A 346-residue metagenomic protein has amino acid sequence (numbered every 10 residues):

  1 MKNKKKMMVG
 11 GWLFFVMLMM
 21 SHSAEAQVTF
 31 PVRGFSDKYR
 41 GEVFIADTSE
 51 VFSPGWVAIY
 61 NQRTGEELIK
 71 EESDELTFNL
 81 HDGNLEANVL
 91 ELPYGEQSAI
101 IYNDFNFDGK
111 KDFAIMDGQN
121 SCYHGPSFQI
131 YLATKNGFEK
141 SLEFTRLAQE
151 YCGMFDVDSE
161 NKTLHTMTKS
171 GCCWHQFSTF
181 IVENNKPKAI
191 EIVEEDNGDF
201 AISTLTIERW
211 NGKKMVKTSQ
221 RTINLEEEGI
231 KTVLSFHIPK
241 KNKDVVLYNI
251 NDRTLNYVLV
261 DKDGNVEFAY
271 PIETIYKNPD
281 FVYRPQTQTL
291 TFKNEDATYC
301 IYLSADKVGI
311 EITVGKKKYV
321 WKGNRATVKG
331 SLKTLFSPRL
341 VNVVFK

Functional and structural regions predicted by a protein language model:
K2-W12: Bacterial N-terminal signal peptides that target proteins for export
G11-M20: Bacterial N-terminal signal peptides
A26-G65, V157-I230, A305-K346: Acidic, small-residue rich beta-repeat scaffolds with periodic aromatic anchors
E42, F105-D117, E160-T166: Acidic/hydrophobic-patterned starts of short beta strands in beta-sheet-rich repeat architectures
P54-W56, C122-Q129, C172-S178, T254-N256: Structural motif
Y60-R63, H124-E143, T179-N184: Beta-propeller blade repeat segments, especially FG-GAP/WD-type strand-to-loop junctions in 6- to 7-bladed propeller
N79-S98, R146-F155, W174: Repeat-based blade/solenoid architectures
N224-K346: Cysteine-centric segments in proteins
